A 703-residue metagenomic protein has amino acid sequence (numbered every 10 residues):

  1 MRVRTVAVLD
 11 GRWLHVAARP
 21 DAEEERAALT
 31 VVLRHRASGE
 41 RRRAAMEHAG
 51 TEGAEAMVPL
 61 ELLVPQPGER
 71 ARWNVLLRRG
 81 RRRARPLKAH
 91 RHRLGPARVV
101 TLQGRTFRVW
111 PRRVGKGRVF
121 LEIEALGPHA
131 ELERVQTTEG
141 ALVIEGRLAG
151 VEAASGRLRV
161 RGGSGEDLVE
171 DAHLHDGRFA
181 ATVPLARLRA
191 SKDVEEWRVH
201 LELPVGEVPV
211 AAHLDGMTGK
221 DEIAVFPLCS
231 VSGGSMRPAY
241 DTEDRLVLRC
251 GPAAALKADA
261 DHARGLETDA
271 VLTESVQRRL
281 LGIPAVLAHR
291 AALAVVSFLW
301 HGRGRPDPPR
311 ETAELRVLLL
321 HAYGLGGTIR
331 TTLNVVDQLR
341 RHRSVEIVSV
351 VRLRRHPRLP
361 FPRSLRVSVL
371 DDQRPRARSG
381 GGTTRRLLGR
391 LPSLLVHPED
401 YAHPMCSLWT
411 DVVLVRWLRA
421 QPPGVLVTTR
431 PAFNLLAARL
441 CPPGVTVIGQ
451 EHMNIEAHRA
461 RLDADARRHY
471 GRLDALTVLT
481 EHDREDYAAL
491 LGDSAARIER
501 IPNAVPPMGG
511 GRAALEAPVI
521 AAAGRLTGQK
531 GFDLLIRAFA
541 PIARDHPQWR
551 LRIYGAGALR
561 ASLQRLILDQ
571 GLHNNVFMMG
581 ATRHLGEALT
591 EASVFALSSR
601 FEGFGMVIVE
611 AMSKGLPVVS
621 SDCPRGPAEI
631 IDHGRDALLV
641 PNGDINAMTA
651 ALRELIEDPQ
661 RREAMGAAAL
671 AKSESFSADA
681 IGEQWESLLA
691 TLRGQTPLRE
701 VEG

Functional and structural regions predicted by a protein language model:
M1-A270: Basic, ligand-binding patches in group-transfer machinery, especially extracytoplasmic/periplasmic segments
P306-E311, L319-L325, H342-Y401: N-terminal strand-loop element at the rim of the active site of nucleotide-sugar-dependent glycosyltransferases
G327-N334, P518, A522-P547, I553 (+2 more regions): A conserved mid-protein helix/loop that constitutes part of the nucleotide-sugar donor-binding site
H482, A504: Carbohydrate-associated surface elements
A581, R600: Aromatic "clamp/platform" in nucleotide-sugar-dependent glycosyltransferases that forms part of the donor/acceptor
P617-S621: Short hydrophobic beta-strand element within catalytic cores of glycosyltransferases and related nucleotide-activated
D632-G634, L638-N646, E654-P659, E674: Conserved acidic donor-binding segment of nucleotide-sugar-dependent glycosyltransferases
A650, A678-G703: C-terminal alpha-helical cap of glycosyltransferases
